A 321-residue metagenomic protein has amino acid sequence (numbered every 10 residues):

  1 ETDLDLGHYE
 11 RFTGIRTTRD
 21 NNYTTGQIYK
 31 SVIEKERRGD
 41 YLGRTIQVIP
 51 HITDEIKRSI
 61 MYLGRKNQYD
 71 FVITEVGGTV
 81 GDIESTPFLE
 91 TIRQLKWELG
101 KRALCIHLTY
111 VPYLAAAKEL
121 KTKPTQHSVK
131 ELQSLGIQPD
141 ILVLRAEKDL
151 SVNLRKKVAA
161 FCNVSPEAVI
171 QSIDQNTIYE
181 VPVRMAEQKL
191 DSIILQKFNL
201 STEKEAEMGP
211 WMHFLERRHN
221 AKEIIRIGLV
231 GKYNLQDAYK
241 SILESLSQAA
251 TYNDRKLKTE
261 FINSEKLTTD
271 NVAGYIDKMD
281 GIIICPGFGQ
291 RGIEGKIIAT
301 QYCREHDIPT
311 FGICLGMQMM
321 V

Functional and structural regions predicted by a protein language model:
E1-K258, S264-G281, F288-G289, G295-Y302 (+1 more regions): Flexible phosphate-sensing "switch/lid" loops adjacent to ATP/NTP-binding sites across phosphate-transfer
G312, G316: Gly/Ala-rich beta-loop-alpha elbow adjacent to hydrolase catalytic centers
Q318-V321: A conserved active-site-flanking secondary-structure segment within enzyme catalytic domains
